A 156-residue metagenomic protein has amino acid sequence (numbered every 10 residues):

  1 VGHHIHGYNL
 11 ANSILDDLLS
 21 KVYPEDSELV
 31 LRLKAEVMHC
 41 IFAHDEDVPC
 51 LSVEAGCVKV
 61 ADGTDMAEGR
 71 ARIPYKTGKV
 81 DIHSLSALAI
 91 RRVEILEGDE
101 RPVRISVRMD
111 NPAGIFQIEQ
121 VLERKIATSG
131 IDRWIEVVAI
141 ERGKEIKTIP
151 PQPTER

Functional and structural regions predicted by a protein language model:
V1-L96: Divalent metal-dependent catalytic cores for phosphoryl transfer on phosphate-bearing substrates
D65-R156: Terminal helices and disordered tails flanking the catalytic cores of nucleotide-processing hydrolases
